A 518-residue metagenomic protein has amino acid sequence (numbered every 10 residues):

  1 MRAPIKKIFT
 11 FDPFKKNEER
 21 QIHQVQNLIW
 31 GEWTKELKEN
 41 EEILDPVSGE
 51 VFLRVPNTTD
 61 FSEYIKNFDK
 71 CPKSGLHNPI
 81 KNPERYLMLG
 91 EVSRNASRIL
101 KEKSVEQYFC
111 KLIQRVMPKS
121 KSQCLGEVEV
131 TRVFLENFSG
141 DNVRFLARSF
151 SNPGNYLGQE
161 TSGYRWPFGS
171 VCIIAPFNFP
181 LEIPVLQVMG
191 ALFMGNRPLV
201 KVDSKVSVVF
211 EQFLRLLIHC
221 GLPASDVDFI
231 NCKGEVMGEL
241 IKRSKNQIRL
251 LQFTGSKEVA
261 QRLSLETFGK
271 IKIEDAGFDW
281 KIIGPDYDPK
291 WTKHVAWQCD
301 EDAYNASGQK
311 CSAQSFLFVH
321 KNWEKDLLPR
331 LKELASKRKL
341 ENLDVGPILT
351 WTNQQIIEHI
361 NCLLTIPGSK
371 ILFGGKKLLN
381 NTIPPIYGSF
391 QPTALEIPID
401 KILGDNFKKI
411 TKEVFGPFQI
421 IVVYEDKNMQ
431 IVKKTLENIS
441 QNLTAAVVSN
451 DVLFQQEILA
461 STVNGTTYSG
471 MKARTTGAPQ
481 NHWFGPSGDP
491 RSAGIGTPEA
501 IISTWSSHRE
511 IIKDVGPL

Functional and structural regions predicted by a protein language model:
M1, E50-L53, E84-R94, V202 (+6 more regions): Conserved C-terminal structural/oligomerization subdomain of aldehyde/semialdehyde dehydrogenase
M1-E160, D203, A473: N-terminal Rossmann-like NAD(P)+-binding subdomain of aldehyde/semialdehyde dehydrogenases
G31, G49, G195, V227 (+5 more regions): Residue-level signal for inorganic ion chemistry
V51-T58, S74-P79, I173, I282-I283 (+5 more regions): Short, well-ordered beta-strand elements within core beta-sheets of diverse protein domains
N95, I99, H219-G221, S244-K245 (+4 more regions): ALDH superfamily catalytic-core signature
S104, Y108, K119, V130 (+5 more regions): Short alpha-helical
Q114, F145-H294, K325: Rossmann-like NAD(P) dinucleotide-binding subdomain of oxidoreductase/dehydrogenase enzymes
Q252, H294-C299, G488-T497: A polyampholytic, Gly/Pro-enriched intrinsically disordered region
